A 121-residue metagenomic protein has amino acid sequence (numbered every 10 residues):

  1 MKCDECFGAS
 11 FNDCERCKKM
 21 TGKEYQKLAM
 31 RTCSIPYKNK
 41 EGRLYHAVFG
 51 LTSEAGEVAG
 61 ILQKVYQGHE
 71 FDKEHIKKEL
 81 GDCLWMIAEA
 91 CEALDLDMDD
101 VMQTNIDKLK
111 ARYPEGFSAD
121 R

Functional and structural regions predicted by a protein language model:
K2, C14-R121: Flexible "arm" and connector segments at domain edges
F7-S10: Cys/His-rich microdomains that often coordinate metals
